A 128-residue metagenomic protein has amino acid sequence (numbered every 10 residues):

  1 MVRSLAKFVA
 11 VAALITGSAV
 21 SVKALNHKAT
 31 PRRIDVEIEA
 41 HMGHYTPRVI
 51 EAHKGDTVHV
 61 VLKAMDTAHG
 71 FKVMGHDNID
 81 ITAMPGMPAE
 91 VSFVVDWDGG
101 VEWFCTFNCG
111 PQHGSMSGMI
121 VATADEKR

Functional and structural regions predicted by a protein language model:
M1-A12: N-terminal Sec-pathway targeting helices
R3, I15-P31, M84-R128: Extracellular/periplasmic metallocenter environments
A29-T57: N-terminal edge beta-strand
D35-E39, H59-V61, K72, F104 (+1 more regions): Soluble periplasmic/extracytoplasmic beta-strand elements of cell-envelope proteins
A40-M42, A64, G75, V95-W97 (+1 more regions): Non-catalytic surface loops within mature trypsin-like serine protease
M42-G43, M74, G86, H113: Short solvent-exposed loop/turn micro-motifs enriched in small/polar/acidic residues
G43, H69, G99: Glycine-centered loop/turn positions within well-structured domains that cap or flank conserved ligand/cofactor-binding
I50-S92: Extracytoplasmic/periplasmic/luminal assembly and interaction segments in envelope/secretory/respiratory proteins
